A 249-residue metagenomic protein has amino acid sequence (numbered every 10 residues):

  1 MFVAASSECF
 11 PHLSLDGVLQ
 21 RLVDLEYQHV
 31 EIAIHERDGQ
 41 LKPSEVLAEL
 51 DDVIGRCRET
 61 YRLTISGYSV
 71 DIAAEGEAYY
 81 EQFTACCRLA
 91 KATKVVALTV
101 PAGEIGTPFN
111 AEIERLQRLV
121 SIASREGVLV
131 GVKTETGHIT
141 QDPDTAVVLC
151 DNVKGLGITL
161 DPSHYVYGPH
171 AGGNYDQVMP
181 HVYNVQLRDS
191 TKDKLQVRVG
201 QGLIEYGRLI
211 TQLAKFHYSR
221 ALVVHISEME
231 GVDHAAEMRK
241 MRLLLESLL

Functional and structural regions predicted by a protein language model:
M1-S7, P11-H29, D52, C57 (+4 more regions): Histidine-acidic metal/acid-base catalytic patches
S6-F10, A33-R37, V70-A73, G103-I105 (+4 more regions): Active-site beta-loop-alpha junctions enriched in small/polar residues
C9, L47-A48, E77, E81 (+3 more regions): Conserved phosphate-coordination/catalytic loops
G17, E59-T64, A74-L160, Y165-P169 (+1 more regions): Active-site acidic/histidine proton-transfer and metal-coordination neighborhood in alpha/beta enzyme cores
Q28-I34, T64-S69, V96-V100, V223: Short, well-structured secondary-structure segments
E31-G55, G106-T107: Glycine-rich, proline-tolerant flexible connector loops at the mouths of alpha/beta enzymes
Q40-K42, G76-E77, G106-F109, K194-V197 (+1 more regions): A generic structural signal for short coil/turn motifs at secondary-structure boundaries
S66, T136, V199-Q201: Short glycine-rich loop/turn motifs that provide flexible caps or phosphate-binding loops at active sites
